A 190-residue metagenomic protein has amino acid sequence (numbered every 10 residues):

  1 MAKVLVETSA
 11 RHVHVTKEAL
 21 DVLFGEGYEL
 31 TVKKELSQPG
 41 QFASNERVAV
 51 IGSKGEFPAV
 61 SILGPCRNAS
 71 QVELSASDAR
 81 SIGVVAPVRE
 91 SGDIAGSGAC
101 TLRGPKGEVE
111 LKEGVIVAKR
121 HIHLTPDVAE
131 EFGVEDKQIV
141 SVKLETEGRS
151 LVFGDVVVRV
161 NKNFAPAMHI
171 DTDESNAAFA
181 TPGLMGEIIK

Functional and structural regions predicted by a protein language model:
M1-K3: Extreme N-terminal starter segment of soluble prokaryotic enzymes
L5, H12-S53, P58-P105, E110-K137 (+2 more regions): Short beta-strand-centered segments at strand-helix junctions
T146-G148: Amphipathic terminal alpha-helices
S150-V152: Short coil-to-beta-strand transition motifs
I188-K190: Short beta-strand-to-coil "C-cap" segments at the C-terminal boundary of structured domains/repeats, marking
